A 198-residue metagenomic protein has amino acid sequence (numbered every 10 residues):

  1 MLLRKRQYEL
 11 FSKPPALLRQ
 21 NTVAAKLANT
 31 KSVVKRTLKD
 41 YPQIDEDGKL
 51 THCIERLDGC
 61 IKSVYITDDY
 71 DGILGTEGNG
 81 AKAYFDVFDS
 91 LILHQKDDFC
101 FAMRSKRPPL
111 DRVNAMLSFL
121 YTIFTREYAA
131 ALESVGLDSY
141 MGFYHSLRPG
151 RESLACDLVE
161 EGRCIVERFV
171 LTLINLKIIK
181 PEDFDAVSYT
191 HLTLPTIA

Functional and structural regions predicted by a protein language model:
L2-L192, A198: Active-site helix-to-loop segments that bind/position phosphate- or nucleotide-bearing substrates and donors across
